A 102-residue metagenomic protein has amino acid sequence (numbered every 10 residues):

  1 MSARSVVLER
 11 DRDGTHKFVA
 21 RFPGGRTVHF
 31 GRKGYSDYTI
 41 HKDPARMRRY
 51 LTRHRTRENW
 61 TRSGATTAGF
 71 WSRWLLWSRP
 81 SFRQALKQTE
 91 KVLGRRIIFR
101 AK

Functional and structural regions predicted by a protein language model:
M1-K102: Arg/Lys-rich, low-complexity, intrinsically disordered basic segments
